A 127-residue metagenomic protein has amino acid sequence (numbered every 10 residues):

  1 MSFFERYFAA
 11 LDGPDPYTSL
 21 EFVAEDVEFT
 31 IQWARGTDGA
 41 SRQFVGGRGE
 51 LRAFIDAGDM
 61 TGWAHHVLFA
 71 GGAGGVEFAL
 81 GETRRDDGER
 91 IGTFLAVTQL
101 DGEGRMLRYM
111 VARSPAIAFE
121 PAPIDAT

Functional and structural regions predicted by a protein language model:
M1-D15: Short, aromatic-enriched amphipathic alpha-helices that serve as compact interaction elements
Y7-F8, F22, F29, F54 (+2 more regions): Aromatic side chains
Y17-A73: A solvent-exposed, acidic/Ser-Thr-rich amphipathic alpha-helical stretch
R52-T127: A beta-strand edge to alpha-helix "cap/lid" segment located at domain peripheries
